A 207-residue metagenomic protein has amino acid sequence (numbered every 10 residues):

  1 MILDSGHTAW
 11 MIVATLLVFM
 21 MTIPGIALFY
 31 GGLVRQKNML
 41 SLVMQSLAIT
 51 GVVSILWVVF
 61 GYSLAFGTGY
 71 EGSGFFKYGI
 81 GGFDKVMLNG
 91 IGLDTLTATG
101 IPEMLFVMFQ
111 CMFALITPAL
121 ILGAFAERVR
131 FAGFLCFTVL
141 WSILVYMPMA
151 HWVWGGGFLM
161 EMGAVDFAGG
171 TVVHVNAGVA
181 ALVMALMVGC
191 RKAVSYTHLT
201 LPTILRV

Functional and structural regions predicted by a protein language model:
M1-H7: Short, strongly hydrophobic alpha-helical membrane anchors
I12-I26: The first (N-terminal) embedded transmembrane alpha-helix
I23-G31, I116-I121, N176-Y196: Juxtamembrane interface elements at the cytosolic ends of transmembrane helices in multi-pass membrane proteins
K37-G51: Loop-to-helix transition at the N-terminal end of transmembrane alpha-helices
I49-A65, L140-V145: Hydrophobic alpha-helical membrane-insertion segments
V58-F75, G90-L96, E127-R128, P148-M160: Transmembrane alpha-helix boundary signature
T97-T138: Hydrophobic alpha-helical hairpins/lids featuring a short glycine-rich hinge
T197-T203: Conserved small/polar residues in nucleotide/adenosyl-binding loops
